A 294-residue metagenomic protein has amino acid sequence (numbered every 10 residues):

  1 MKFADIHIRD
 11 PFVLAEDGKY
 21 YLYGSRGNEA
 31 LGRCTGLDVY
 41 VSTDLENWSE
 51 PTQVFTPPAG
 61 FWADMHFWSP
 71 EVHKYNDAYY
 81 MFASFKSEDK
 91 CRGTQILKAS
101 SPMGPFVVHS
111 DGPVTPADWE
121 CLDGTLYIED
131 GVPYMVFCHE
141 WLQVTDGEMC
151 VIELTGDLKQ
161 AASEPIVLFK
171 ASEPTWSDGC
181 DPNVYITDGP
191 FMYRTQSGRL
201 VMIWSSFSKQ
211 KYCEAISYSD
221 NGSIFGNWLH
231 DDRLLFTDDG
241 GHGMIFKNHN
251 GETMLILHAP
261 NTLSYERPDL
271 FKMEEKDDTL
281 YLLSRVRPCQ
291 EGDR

Functional and structural regions predicted by a protein language model:
M1-R294: Carbohydrate-active catalytic/glycan-binding domains of CAZyme proteins, especially the secreted or lumenal ectodomains
